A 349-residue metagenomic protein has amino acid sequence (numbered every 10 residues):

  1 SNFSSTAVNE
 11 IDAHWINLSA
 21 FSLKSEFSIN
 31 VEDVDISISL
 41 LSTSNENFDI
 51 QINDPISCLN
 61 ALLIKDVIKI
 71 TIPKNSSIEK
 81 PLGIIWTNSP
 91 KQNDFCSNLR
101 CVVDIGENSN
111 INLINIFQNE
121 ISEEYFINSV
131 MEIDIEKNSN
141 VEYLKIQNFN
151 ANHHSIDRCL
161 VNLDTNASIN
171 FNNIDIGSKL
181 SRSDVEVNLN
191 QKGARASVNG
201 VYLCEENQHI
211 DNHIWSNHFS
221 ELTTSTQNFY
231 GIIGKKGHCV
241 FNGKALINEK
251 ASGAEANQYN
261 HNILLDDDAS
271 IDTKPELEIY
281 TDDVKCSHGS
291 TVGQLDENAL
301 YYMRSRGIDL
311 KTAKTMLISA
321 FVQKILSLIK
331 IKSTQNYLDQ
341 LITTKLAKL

Functional and structural regions predicted by a protein language model:
S1-K24: Terminal amphipathic alpha-helical/low-complexity segments used for targeting or macromolecular assembly
N9, E32-D35: N-terminal non-cleavable signal-anchor helices
N17-S19, K24-N30, S37, L41-I308 (+2 more regions): Conserved beta-strand/loop scaffold segments within soluble protein domains that form the structured core and edges
